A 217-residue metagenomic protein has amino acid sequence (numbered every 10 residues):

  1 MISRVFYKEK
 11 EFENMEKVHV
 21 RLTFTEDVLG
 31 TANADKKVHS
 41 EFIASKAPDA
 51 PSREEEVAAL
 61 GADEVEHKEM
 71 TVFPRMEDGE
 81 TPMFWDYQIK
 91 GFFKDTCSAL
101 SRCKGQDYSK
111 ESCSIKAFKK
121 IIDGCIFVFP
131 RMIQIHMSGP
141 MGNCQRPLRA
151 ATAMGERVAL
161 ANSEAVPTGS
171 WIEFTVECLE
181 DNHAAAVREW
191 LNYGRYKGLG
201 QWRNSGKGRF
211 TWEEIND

Functional and structural regions predicted by a protein language model:
M1-D217: RNA-interacting cores
